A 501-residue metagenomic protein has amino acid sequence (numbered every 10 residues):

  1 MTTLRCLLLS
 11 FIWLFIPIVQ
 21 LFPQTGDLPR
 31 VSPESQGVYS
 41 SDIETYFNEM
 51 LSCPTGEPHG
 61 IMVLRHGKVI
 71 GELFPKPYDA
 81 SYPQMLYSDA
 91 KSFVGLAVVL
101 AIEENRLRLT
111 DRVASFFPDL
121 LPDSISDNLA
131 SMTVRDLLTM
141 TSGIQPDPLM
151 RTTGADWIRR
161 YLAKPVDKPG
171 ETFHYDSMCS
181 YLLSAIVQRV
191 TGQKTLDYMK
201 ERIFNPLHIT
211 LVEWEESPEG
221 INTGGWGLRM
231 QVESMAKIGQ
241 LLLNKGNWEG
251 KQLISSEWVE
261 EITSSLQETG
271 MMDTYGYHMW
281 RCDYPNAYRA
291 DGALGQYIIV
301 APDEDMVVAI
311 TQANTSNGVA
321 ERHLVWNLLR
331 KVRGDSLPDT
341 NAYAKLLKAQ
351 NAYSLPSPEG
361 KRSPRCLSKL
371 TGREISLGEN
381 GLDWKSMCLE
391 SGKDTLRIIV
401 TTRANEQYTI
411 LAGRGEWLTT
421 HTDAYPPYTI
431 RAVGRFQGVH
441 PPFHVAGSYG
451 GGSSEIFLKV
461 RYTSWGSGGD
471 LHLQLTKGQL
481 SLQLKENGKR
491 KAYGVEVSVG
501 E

Functional and structural regions predicted by a protein language model:
S41, K68-L73, R112-S115, T139-S142 (+2 more regions): Short, charged, amphipathic alpha-helices and their helix-cap/turn boundaries
F47-Y78, D305-V308: A short, well-structured edge-of-sheet supersecondary motif
G67, Q84-T110, L137, L183-V187 (+1 more regions): Active-site SXXK
M85, E104-S142, T191-M230: Active-site helix/loop module of the DD-peptidase/beta-lactamase fold, centered on the serine-lysine SxxK catalytic
C179-I186, W226-W248, Q296-A313: Active-site-proximal alpha-helical segments within enzyme catalytic domains
S256-T311: Active-site Gly/Thr loop motif
A293-P358: Structured C-terminal helix/loop/strand segments within mature extracytoplasmic catalytic/sensor domains
Y343-E501: Peripheral terminal and inter-domain segments
